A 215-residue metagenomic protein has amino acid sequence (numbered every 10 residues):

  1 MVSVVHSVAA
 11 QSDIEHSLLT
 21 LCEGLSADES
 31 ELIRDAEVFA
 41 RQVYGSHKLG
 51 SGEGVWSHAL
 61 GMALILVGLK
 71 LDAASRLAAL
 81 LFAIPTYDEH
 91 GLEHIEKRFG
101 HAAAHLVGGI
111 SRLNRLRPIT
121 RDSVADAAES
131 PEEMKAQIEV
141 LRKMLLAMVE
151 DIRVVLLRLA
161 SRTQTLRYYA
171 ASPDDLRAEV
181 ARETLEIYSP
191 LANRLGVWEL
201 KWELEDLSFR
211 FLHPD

Functional and structural regions predicted by a protein language model:
M1-D215: Active-site helical microenvironments for divalent-metal-assisted chemistry
